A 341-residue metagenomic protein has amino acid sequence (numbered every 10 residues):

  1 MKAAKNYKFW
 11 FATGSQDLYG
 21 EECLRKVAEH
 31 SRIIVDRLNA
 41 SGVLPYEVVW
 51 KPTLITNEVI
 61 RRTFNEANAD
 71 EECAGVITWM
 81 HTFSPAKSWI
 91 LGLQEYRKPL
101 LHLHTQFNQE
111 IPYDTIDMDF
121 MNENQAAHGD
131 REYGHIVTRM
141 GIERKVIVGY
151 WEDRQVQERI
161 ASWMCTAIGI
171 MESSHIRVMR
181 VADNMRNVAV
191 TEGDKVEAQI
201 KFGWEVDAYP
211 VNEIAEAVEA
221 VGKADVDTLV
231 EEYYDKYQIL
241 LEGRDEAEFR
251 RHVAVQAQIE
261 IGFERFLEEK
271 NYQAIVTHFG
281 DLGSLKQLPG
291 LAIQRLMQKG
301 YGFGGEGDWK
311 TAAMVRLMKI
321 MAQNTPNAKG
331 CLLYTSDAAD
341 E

Functional and structural regions predicted by a protein language model:
K2-G134, R139-I170, M179, N184-A274: Metallocofactor- and cofactor-centric catalytic cores in central/energy metabolism, strongly enriched
S173-H175: Glycine-rich NAD(P)-binding loop of Rossmann-like domains
D207, A274, Q323-L333: Acidic/polar loop patches that form or flank catalytic/metal-binding clefts of enzymes that bind anionic ligands
E242-A312, N324: Long, internal scaffold/assembly segments composed of regular secondary structure
Y334-E341: Conserved small/polar residues in nucleotide/adenosyl-binding loops
